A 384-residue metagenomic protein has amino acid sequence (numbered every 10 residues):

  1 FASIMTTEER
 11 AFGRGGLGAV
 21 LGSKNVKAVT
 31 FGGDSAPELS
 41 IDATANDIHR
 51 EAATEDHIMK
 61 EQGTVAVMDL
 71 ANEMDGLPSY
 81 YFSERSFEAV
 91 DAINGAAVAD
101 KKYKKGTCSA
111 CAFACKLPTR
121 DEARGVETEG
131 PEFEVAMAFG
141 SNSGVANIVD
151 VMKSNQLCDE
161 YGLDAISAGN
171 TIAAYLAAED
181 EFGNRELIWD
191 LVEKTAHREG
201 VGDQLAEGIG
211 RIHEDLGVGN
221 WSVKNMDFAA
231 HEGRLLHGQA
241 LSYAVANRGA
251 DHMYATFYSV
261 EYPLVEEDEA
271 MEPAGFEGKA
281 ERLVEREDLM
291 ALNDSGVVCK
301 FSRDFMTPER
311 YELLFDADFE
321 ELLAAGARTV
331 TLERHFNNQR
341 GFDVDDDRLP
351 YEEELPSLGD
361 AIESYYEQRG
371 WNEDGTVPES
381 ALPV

Functional and structural regions predicted by a protein language model:
F1-G15, L21-V384: Extended C-terminal regions of large enzymes
